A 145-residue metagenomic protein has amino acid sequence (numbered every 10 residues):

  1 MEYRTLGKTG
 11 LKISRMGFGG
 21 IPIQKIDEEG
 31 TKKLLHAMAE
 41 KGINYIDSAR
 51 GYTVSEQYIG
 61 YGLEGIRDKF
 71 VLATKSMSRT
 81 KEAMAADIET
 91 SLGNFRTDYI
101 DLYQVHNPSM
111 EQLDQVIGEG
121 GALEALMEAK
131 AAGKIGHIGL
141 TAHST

Functional and structural regions predicted by a protein language model:
M1-F70, A125, A131: N-terminal binding-site loop/beta-alpha segment at the start of enzyme catalytic domains that lines or forms
G17-G19, A49, A73-S76, Y103-H106 (+1 more regions): A cross-family glycoside hydrolase active-site/sugar-binding cleft signature
I26-E29, H36, E40, K81-T145: Glycine/proline-rich, positively charged, aromatic-decorated active-site loop/lid region on the catalytic face
S48-G51, S76-T80, Q115: Short secondary-structure transition/capping motifs
G65-A83: N-terminal glycine-rich cofactor-binding segment that shapes the pocket for flavin-like pterin cofactors
